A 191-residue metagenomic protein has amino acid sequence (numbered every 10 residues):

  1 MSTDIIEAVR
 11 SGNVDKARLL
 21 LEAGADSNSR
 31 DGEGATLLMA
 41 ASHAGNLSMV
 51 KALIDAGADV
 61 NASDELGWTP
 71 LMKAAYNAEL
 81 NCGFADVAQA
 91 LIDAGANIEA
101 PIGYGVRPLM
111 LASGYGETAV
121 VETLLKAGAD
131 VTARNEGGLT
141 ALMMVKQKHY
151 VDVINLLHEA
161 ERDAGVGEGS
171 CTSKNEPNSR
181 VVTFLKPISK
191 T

Functional and structural regions predicted by a protein language model:
M1-A40: N-terminal segments that cap or nucleate solenoid repeat domains
M1-E7, A94, A127, L139 (+1 more regions): Ankyrin-repeat-protein effector appendages
E7-G12, A40-N46, K73-F84, L111-E117 (+1 more regions): Ankyrin repeat A-helix N-terminal signature
N13-L21, N46-I54, L80-D93, E117-L125 (+1 more regions): Ankyrin repeat structural motif
E65-W68, M72-A85, Q89, D93 (+2 more regions): Alpha-helical adaptor scaffolds
